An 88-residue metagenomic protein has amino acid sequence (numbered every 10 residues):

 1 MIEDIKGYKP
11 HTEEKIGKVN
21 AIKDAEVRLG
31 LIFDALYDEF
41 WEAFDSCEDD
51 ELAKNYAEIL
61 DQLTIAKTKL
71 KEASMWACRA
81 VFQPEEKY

Functional and structural regions predicted by a protein language model:
M1-E58, Q62, F82-Y88: Intrinsically disordered, low-complexity regulatory regions that flank transcription factor DNA-binding cores
A57-A73: Alpha-helical scaffold segments that form or flank carboxylate-/histidine-based iron centers
K71-Q83: Amphipathic alpha-helical coiled-coil segments
